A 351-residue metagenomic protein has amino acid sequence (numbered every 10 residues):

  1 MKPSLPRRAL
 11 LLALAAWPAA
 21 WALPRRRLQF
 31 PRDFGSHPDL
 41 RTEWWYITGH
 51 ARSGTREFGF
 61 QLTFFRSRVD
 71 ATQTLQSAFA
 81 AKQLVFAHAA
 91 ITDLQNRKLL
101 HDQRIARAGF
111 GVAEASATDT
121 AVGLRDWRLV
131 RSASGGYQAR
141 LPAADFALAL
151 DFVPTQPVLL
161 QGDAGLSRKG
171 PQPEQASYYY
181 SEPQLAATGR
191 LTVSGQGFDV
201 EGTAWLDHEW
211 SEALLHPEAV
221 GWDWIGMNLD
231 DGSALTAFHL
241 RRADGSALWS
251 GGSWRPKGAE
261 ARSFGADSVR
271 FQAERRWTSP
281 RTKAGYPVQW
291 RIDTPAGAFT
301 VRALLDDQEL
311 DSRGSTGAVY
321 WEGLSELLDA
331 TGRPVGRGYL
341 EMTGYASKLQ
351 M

Functional and structural regions predicted by a protein language model:
M1-A15: N-terminal secretory signal peptides and thylakoid transit peptides that target proteins across membranes
W21-M351: Structured soluble/peripheral alpha/beta segments that form catalytic or ligand/cofactor-binding pockets
